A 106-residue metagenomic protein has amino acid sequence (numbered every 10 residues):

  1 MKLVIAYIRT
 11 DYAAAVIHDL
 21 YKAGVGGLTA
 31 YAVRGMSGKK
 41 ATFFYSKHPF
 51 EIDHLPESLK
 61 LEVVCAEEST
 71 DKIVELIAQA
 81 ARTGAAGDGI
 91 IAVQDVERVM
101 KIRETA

Functional and structural regions predicted by a protein language model:
M1-A106: Positively charged, small/polar-rich N-terminal and surface patches that mediate targeting and assembly and bind
